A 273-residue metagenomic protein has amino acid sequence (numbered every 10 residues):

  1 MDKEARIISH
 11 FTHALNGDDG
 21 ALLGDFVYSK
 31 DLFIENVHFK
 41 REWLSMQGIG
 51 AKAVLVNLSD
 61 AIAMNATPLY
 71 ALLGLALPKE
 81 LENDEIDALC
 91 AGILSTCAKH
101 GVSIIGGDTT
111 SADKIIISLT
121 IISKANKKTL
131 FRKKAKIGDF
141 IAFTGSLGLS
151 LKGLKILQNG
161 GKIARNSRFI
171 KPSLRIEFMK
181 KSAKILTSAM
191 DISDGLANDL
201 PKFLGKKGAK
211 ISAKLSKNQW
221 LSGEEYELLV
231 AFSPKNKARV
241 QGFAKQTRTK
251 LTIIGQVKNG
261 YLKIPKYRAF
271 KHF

Functional and structural regions predicted by a protein language model:
M1-F273: Helix-biased detector of long, well-ordered alpha-helical tracts
